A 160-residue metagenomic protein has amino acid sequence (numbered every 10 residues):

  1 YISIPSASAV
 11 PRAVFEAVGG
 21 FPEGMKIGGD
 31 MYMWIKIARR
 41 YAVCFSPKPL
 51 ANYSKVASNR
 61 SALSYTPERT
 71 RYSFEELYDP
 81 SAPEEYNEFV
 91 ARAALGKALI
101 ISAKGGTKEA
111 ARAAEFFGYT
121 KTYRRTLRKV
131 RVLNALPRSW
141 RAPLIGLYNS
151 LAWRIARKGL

Functional and structural regions predicted by a protein language model:
Y1-P67: Conserved nucleotide-sugar donor-binding catalytic segment
A9, T66-R92, G146-L160: C-terminal, non-catalytic tails of nucleotide-sugar-dependent glycosyltransferases
F21, D79-A82, L136, A142: Intrinsic-disorder/low-complexity coil detector
P49-A57, S61-E88, G106-T120: Catalytic core of nucleotide-sugar-dependent glycosyltransferases
A98-L99: Conserved small-residue packing positions in alpha-helical repeats and bundles
S102-L160: Membrane-interface aromatic/basic loop that binds lipid-linked glycans or pyrophosphate carriers, typified by
